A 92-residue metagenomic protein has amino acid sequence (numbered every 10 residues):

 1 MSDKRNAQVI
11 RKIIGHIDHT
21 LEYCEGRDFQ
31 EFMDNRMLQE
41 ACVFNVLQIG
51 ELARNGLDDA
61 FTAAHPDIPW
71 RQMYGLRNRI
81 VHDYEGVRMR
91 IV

Functional and structural regions predicted by a protein language model:
M1-V92: Solvent-exposed interaction patches of small proteins and small membrane subunits
